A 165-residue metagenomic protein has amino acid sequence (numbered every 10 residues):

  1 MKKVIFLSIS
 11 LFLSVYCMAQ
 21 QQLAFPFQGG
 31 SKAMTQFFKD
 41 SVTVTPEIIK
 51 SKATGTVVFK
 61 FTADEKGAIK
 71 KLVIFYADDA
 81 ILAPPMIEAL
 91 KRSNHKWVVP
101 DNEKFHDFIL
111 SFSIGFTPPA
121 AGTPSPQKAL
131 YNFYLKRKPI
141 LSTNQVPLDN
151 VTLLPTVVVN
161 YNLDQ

Functional and structural regions predicted by a protein language model:
V4-Y16: Sec-dependent N-terminal signal peptides
F6, M18-Q165: Charge-biased low-complexity segments
